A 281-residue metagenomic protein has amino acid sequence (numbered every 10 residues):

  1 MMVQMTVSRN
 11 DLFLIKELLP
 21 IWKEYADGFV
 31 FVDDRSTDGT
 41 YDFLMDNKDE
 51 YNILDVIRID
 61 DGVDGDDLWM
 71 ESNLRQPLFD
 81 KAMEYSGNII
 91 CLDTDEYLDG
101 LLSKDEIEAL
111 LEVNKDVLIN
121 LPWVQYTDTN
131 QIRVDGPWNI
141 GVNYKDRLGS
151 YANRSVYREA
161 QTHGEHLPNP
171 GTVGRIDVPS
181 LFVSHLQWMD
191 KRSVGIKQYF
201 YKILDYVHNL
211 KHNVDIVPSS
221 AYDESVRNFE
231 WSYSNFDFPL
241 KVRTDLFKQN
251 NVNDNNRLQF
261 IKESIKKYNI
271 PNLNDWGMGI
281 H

Functional and structural regions predicted by a protein language model:
M1-V3: Cell-envelope/extracellular polymer assembly enzymes that use nucleotide-activated donors
M5, D42-C91: Active-site-proximal specificity loops/subdomain of glycosyltransferases
N10-Y25: Short, well-formed alpha-helical segments that are part of the catalytic scaffolds of diverse glycosyltransferases
E17-I21, F43, D105-A109: A short acidic, amphipathic alpha-helical/loop segment
D27-D38, R58-I59, T94: Short beta-strand/loop segment that forms part of the nucleotide-sugar
L68-F79, D99-H281: Catalytic-site signature of metal-activated, phosphate-bearing donor transferases, centered on the GT-A/GT-A-like
L92-L98: Acidic metal-phosphate-binding loop of nucleotide-sugar-dependent transferases
